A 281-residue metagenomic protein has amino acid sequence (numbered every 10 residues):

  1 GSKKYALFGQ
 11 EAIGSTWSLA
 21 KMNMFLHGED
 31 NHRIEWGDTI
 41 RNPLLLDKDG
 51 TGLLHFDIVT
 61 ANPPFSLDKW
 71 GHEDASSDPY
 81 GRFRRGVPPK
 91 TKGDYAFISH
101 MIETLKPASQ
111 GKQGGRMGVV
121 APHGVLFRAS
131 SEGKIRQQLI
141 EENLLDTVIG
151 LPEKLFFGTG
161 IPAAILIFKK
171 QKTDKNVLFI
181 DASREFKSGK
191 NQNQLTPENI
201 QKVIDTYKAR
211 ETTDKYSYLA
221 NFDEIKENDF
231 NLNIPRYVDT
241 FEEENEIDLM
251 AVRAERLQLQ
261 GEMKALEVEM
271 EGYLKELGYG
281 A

Functional and structural regions predicted by a protein language model:
G1-A6: Conserved S-adenosyl-L-methionine
L7-E11: Conserved SAM-binding motif I beta-strand of class I
A12-L53: S-adenosyl-L-methionine
T51-A281: A conserved structural/catalytic subdomain of Rossmann-like adenosyl-cofactor enzymes
